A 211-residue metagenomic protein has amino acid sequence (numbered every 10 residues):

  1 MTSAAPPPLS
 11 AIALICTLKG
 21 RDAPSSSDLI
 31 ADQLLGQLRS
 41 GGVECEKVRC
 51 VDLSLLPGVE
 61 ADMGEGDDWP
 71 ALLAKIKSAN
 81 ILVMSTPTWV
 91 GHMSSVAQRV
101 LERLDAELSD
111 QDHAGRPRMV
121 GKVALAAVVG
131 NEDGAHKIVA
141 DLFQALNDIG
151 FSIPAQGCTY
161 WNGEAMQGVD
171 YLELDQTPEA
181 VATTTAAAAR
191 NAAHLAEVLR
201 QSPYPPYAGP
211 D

Functional and structural regions predicted by a protein language model:
M1-A114, L172-D211: N-terminal beta1-alpha1-beta2 submodule of the flavodoxin-like/Rossmannoid cofactor-binding fold
S3, P7, A11-L18, A126-V128 (+2 more regions): Ligand-binding pocket scaffold of soluble enzyme catalytic domains
H113-E164, A180-T183: Short, glycine-/small-residue-rich phosphate/pyrophosphate-handling segment
A165-V169, E173: Short amphipathic alpha-helical oligomerization segments
